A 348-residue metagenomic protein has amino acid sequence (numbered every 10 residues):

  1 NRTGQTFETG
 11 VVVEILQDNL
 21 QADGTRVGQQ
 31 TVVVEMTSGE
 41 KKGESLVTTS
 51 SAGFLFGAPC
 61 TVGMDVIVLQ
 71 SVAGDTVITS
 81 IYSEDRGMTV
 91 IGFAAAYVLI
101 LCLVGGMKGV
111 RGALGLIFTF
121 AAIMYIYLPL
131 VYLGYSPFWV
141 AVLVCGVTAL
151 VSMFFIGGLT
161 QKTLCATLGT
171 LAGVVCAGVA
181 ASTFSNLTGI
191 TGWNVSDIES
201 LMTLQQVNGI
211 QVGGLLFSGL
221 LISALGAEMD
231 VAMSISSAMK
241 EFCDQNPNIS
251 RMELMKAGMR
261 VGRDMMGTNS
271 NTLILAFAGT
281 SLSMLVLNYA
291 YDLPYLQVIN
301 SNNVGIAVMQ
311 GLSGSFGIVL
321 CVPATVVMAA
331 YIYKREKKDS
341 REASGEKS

Functional and structural regions predicted by a protein language model:
G4-G28, V66: Structural detector for short beta-strands of small beta-barrel domains
V32-T37: SH3/SH3-like beta-barrel fold
A52-V90: Extended, hydrophilic extramembrane loops/domains of integral membrane proteins
A95-L99, M107-M202, G213-S223: Transmembrane alpha-helical segments that form the functional core of multipass membrane systems
L159-L168, T188-E199, S234-N246, L296 (+2 more regions): Juxtamembrane helix-loop transition segments at the membrane interface in multi-pass membrane proteins
G169-T170, V174, Q205-I222, T268 (+2 more regions): Pore-lining and gate-forming transmembrane alpha-helices of multi-pass membrane transport proteins
L225-I235, M239-L285, D292: Helical hairpin unit composed of two closely spaced alpha helices linked by a short loop
D264, A276-A278, L282-S348: Hydrophobic alpha-helical transmembrane segments of membrane transport and translocation systems, primarily multi-pass
